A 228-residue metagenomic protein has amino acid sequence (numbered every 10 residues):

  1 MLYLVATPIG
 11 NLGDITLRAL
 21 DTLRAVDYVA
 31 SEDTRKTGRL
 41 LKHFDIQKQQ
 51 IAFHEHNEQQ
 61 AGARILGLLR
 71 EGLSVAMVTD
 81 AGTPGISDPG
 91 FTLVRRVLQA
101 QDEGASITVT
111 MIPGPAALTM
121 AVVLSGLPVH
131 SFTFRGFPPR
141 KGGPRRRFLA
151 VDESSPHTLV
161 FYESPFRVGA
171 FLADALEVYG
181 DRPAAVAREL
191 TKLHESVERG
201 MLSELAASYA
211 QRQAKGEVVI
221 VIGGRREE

Functional and structural regions predicted by a protein language model:
M1-H56: Glycine-rich, flexible N-terminal cofactor/catalytic loop recognition
M1-L2, E71-A76, T158: Loop/turn-to-beta-strand initiation segments
I9-G10, D80-P84, P165-R167, R225-E227: Short glycine-rich anion-binding loops that position phosphate/pyrophosphate groups of nucleotides and phosphorylated
L23-V29, S106-V109, T158-L159: Short active-site oxyanion
A52-Q60, F137-G142: Conserved helicase motor
H54, A61-A116: Glycine/small-residue-rich loop that forms an oxyanion/phosphate-binding "nest" at active or ligand-binding sites
T92-S155: Class I SAM-dependent methyltransferase SAM-binding "motif I" and its flanking Rossmann-like core
H157-E228: A contiguous loop/helix-start segment that scaffolds small-molecule binding in enzyme catalytic cores
